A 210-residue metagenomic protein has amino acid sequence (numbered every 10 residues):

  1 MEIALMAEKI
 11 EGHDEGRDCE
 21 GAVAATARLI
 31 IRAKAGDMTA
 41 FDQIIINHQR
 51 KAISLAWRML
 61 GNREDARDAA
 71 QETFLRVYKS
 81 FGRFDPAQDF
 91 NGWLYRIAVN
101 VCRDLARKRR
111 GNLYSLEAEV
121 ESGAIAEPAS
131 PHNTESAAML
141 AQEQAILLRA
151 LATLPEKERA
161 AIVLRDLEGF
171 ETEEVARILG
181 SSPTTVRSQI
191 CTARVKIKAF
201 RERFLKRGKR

Functional and structural regions predicted by a protein language model:
M1-I31, A35, Q43, Y114-A137 (+3 more regions): Intrinsic, short, N-terminal disordered tails of RNA polymerase sigma-factor systems
D14, K34-Q43, I53-E72, P183 (+1 more regions): Short, charged helix-capping/linker segments at alpha-helix termini
K34-A35, G61-R63, F74-D89, K108-R110: Sigma70-family region 2
I45-R63, S80, L151, K196 (+1 more regions): Amphipathic, Lys/Arg- and hydrophobic-enriched alpha-helical face
S54, D68-L75, Q88-N100: Structural recognition of an alpha-helix C-terminal capping motif at a helix-to-coil junction
G82-P86, R96-E117, L140, A199 (+1 more regions): Arg/Lys-rich amphipathic alpha helix in sigma70-family domain 2
A161-R165: A short pre-motif secondary-structure segment
